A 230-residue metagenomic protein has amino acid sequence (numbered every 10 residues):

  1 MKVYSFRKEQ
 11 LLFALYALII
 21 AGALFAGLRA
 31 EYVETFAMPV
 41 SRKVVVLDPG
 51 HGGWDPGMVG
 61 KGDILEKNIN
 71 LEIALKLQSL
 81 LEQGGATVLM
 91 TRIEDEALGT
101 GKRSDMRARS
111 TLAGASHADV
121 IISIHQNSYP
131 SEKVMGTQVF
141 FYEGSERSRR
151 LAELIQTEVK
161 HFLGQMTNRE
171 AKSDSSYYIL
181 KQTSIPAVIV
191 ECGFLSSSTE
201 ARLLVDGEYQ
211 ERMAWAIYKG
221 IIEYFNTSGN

Functional and structural regions predicted by a protein language model:
M1-N230: Catalytic-site microenvironment of enzymes that process N-acetyl-hexosamine-containing cell-wall polysaccharides
